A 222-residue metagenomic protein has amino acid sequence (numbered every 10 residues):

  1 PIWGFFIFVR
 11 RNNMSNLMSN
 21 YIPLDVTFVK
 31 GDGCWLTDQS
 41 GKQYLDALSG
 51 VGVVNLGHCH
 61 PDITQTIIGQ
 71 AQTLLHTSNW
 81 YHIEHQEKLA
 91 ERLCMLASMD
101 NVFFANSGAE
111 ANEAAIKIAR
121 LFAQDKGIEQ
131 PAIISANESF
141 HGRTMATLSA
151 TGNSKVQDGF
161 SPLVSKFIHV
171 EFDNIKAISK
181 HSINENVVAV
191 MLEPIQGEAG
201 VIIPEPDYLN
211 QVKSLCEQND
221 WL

Functional and structural regions predicted by a protein language model:
P1-N13: Short, Lys/Arg-enriched N-terminal segments with co-localized hydrophobic residues within the first ~10-30 amino acids
R10-W35, A47, W80, E171: Active-site-adjacent loop/helix segments that line or gate small-molecule/cofactor pockets in enzymes
D38-Q39: Short, acidic, Ser/Thr-enriched surface-loop or helix-capping motifs
K42-Q43, V201: Residue-level signal for well-ordered, solvent-exposed loop/turn and beta-edge residues enriched in charged/polar side
Q43-I128: Glycine-rich loop-to-alpha-helix module at the N-terminal edge of alpha/beta enzyme cores
E91-A189: PLP-dependent aspartate aminotransferase-fold enzymes
N186-V201: Short acidic, glycine-rich surface-loop motifs adjacent to enzyme active sites
I202-L222: Catalytic PLP-binding core of fold-type I/II PLP enzymes
